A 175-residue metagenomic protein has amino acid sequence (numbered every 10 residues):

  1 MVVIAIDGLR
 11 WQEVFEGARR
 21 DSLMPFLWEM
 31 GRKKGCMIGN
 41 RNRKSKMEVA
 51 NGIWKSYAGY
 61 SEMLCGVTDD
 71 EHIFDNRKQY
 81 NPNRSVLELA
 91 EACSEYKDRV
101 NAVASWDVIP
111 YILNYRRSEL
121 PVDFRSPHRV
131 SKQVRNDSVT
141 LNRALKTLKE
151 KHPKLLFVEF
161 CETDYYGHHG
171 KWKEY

Functional and structural regions predicted by a protein language model:
M1-Q12, A90, K154-C161: Beta-strand elements within well-structured catalytic alpha/beta cores of enzymes that handle phosphate/sulfate esters
M1-V2, K33-G39, C93-V100, E150-L156: Loop/turn elements at helix/coil->beta-strand transitions in domains of secreted/extracellular proteins
D7-Q12, S45-E48, D69-D70, W106-Y111 (+1 more regions): Solvent-exposed loop/turn segments at secondary-structure junctions within structured extracellular/periplasmic domains
R10-G17, M47-N51, H72-K78, R129-V134 (+2 more regions): Second-shell loop/turn segments in exported
V14-K55: Short, structured active-site-proximal loop/turn typified by the sulfatase FGly-forming signature C/S-X-P-X-R
R20-F26, R41-R43, M47, E62-R84: His/Cys-centered metal/cofactor-coordination and adjacent catalytic loops
V67-Q133: Catalytic-site neighborhoods of secreted/periplasmic enzymes that process anionic sulfate/phosphate groups
L113-V122, N142-Y175: Active-site His/acidic residue clusters
